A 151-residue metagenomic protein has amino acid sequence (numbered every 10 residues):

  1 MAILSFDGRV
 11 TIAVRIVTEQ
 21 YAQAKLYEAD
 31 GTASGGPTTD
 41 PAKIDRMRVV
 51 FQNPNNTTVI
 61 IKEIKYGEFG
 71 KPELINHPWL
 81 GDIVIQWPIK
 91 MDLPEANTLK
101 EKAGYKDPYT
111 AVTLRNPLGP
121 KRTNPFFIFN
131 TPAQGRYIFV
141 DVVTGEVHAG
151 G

Functional and structural regions predicted by a protein language model:
M1-G151: Long, terminal "pre-/pro-" and other extracytoplasmic accessory regions that lie outside the mature folded/catalytic
